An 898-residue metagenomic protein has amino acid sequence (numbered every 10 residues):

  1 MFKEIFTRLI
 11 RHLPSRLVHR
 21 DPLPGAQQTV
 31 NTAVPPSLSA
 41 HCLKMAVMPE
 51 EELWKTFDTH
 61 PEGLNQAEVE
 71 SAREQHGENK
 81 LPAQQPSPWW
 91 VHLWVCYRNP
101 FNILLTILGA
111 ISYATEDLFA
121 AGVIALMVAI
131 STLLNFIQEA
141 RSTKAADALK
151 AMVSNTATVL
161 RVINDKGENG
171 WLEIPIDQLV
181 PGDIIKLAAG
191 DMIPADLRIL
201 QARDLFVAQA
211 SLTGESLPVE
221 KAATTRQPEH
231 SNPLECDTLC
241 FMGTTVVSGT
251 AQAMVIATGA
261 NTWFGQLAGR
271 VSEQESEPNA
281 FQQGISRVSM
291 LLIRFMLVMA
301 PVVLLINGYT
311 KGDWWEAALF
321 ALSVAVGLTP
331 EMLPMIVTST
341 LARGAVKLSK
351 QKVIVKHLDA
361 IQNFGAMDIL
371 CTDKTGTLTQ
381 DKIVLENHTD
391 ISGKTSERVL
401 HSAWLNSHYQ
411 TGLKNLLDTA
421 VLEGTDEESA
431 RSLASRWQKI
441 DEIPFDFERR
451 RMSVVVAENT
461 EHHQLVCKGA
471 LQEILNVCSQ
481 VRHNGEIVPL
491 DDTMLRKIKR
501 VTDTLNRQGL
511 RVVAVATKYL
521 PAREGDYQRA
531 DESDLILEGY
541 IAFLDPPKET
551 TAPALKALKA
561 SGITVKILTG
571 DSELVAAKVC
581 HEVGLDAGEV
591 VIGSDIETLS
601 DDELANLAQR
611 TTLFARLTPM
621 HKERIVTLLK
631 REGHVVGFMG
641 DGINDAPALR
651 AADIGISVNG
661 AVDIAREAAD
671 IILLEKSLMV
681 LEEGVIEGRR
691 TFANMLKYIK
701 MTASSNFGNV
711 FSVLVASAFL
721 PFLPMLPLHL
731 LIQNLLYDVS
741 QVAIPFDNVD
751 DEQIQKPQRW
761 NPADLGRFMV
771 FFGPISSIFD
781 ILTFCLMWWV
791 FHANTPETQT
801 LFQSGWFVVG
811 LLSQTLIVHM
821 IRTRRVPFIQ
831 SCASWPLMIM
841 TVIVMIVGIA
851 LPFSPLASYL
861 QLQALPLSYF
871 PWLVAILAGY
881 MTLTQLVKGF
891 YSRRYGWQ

Functional and structural regions predicted by a protein language model:
M1-V180, I185-I193, R198-F206, A210-L217 (+4 more regions): Non-lumenal N-terminal regulatory segments of integral membrane proteins
H60, L239-V247, N363-L537, F543 (+7 more regions): Cytosolic catalytic regions of ATP/NTP-dependent phosphoryl-transfer enzymes
V69, Y97, S142, A157 (+29 more regions): Residue-level signature of catalytic and energy-coupling elements of molecular machines, predominantly ATP/GTP-dependent
E78-A110, T143, H230-L239, R270-V298 (+6 more regions): Soluble-to-membrane junctions at the N-terminal ends of transmembrane alpha-helices in multi-pass ion-transporting
V95-A114, V128, T132, S154-N155 (+10 more regions): Alpha-helical transmembrane segments of multi-pass membrane proteins, especially the membrane-embedded transport
I103-V123, I163-K166, L291-T329, A342 (+6 more regions): Helix-interface capping motifs at the ends of transmembrane segments in multi-pass membrane proteins
T115, V123-S154, R161, E277-T372 (+5 more regions): Hydrophobic alpha-helical transmembrane segments
V303, P334, L341-R343, A587-F638 (+1 more regions): Membrane-embedded transport module
